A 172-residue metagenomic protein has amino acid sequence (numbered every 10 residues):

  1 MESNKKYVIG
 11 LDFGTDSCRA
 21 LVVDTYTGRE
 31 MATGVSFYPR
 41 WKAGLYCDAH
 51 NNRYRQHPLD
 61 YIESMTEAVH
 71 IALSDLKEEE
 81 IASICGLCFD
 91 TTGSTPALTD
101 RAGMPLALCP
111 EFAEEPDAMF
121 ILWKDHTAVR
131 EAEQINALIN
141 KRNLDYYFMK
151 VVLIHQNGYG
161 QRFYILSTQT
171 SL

Functional and structural regions predicted by a protein language model:
E2-K6: Repeat-blade elements of multi-bladed beta-propeller folds
V8, F13-Q56, M104-P116, F120-L122: Short glycine-rich, Thr/Ser-proximal phosphate-binding strand/loop in the N-terminal lobe of ATP-dependent enzymes
R19-V22, T33, M65-T66, F89 (+1 more regions): A generic N-terminal leader/anchor concept
C47-H50, Q56-L59, E67-L172: Glycine-rich phosphate-binding/catalytic subdomain of phosphoryl-transfer and nucleotide/sugar-phosphate-processing
